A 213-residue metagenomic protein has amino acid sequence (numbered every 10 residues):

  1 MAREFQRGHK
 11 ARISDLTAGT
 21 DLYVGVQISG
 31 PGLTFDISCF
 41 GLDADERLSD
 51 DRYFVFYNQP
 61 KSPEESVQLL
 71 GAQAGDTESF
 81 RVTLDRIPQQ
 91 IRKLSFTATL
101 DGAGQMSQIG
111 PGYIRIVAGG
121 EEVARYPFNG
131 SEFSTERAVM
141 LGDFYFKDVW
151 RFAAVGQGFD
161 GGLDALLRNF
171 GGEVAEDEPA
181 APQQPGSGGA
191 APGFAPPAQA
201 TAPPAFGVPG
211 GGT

Functional and structural regions predicted by a protein language model:
M1-T213: Intrinsic-disorder/low-complexity signal
